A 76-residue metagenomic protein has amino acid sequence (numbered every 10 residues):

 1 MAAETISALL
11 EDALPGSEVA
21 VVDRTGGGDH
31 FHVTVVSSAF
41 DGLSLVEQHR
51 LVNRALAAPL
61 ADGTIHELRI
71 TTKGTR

Functional and structural regions predicted by a protein language model:
M1-S17: N-proximal, solvent-exposed amphipathic alpha-helical segments enriched in charged/polar residues
A3, V22-R24, I65-R69: Charge-rich, low-complexity N-terminal segments
G16-H32: Short edge beta-strands and adjacent turn/loop segments
T34-V36: Short hydrophobic/aromatic beta-strand micro-patches that form the beta-sheet surface supporting nucleotide- or nucleic
D41-R76: C-terminal structural segments of small proteins and small subunits
